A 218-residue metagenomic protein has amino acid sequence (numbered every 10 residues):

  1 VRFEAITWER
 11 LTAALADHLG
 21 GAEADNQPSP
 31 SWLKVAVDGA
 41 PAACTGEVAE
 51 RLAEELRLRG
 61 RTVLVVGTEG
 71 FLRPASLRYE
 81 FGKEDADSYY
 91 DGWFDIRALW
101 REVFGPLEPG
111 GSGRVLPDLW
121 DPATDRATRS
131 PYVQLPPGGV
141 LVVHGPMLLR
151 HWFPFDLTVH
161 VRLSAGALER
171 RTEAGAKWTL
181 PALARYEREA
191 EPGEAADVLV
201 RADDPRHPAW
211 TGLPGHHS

Functional and structural regions predicted by a protein language model:
R2-H18, A174, R188-S218: NTP-dependent small-molecule kinase module
G21-W32: Phosphate-binding P-loop
P30-V35, G138: Pre-Walker A (Motif I) flank of P-loop NTPase domains
A36-E54: Glycine-rich phosphate-binding P-loop
E54-L64: Post-Walker A helix-loop "phosphate-sensing" segment adjacent to the P-loop in P-loop NTPases
L64-G67, R73-D125: Conserved nucleotide-sensing/catalytic segment adjacent to the nucleotide-binding pocket in NTP-handling enzymes
K83-Y90, F153, L157-E191: A glycine- and Lys/Arg-enriched "phosphate-lid" helix/loop adjacent to the NTP-binding pocket of small-molecule kinases
R126-T172: ATP-dependent NMP and nucleoside kinases share a basic, alpha-helical "lid"
